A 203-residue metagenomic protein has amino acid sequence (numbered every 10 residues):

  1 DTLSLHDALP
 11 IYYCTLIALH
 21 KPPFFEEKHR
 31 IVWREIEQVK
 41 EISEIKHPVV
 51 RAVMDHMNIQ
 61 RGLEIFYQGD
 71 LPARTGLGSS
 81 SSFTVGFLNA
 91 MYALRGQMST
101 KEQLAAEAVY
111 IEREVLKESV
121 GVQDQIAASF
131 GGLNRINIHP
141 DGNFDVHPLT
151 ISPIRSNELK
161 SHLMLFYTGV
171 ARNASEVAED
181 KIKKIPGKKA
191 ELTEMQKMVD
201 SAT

Functional and structural regions predicted by a protein language model:
D1-L9: Short, small-residue-biased leader/transition segments that mark boundaries at the very start of proteins
T2, H47, S81-V85, S129: Short alpha-helical patches at coil-to-helix transitions and adjacent helical residues in well-structured domains
H6, Y13-I59, Q68, M91-L94 (+3 more regions): C-terminal nucleotide
G62-E64: Residues at or immediately flanking beta-strands
F66-Y67, S80: Helix-to-disorder regulatory junctions
L71-T75: Short pre-catalytic strand/loop immediately N-terminal to key active-site residues, enriched for Gly-Thr
L77-Q97: DPxDG-like acidic metal-binding loop motif
